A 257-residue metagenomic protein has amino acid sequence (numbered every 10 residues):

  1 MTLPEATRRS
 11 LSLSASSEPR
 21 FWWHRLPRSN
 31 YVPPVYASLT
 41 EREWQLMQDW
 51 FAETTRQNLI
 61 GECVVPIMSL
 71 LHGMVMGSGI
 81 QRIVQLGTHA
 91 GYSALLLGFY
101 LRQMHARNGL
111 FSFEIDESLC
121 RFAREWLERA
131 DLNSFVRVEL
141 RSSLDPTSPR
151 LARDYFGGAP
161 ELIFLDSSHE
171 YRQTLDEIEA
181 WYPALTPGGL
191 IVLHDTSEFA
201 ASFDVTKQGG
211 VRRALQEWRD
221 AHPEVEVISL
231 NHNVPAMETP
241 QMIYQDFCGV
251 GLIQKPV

Functional and structural regions predicted by a protein language model:
M1-F164, S168-V257: A short alpha-helical cap/connector motif
